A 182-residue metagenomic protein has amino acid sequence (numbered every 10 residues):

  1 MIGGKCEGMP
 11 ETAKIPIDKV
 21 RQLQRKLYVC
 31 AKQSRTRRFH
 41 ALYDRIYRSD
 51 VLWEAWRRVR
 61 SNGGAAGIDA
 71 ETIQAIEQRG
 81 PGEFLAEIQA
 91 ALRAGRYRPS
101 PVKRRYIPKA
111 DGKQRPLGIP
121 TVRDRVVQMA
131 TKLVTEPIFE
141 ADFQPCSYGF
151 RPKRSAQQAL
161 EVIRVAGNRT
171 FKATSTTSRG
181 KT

Functional and structural regions predicted by a protein language model:
M1-G8, A13-S175, R179-T182: Conserved pre-catalytic core of RNA-dependent polymerases
